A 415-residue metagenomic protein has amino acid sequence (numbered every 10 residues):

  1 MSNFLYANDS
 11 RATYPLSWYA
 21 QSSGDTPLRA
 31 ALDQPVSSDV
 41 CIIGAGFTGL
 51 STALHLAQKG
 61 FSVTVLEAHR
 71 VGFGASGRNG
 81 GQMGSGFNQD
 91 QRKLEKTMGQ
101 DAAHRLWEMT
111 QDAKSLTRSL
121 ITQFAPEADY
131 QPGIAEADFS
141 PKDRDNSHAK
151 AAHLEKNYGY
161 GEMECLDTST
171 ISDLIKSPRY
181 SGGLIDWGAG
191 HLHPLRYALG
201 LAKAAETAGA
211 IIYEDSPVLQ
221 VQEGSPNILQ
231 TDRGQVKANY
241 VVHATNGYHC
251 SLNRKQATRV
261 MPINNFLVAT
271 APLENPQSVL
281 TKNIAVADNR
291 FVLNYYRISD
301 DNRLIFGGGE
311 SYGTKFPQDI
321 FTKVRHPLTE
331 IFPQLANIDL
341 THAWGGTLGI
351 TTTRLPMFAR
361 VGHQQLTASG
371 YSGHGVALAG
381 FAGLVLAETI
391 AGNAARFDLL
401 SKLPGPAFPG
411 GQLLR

Functional and structural regions predicted by a protein language model:
M1-V40: Extreme N-terminal leader/targeting segments of oxidoreductases
R29, P126-E136, T170-A204, A208 (+1 more regions): Helix-loop-beta segment of a Rossmann-like dinucleotide-binding subdomain
S38-V65: N-terminal Rossmann-like FAD-binding beta1-loop-alpha1 element of flavoenzymes
Q58-R78: Glycine-rich FAD pyrophosphate-binding loop
G86-S169: Dinucleotide-binding Rossmann-like beta1-alpha1 core, especially the glycine-rich loop that anchors the ADP
E108-Q111, F139-N146, I185-K203, Y213 (+1 more regions): Short beta-strand to alpha-helix junction loop
S115, Q123-Q131, V218, G234-E274 (+1 more regions): Active-site substrate-recognition segment that forms the wall of the catalytic cavity or substrate channel
H153, R179-N239: Helical element adjacent to the flavin cofactor pocket in flavoenzyme catalytic cores
